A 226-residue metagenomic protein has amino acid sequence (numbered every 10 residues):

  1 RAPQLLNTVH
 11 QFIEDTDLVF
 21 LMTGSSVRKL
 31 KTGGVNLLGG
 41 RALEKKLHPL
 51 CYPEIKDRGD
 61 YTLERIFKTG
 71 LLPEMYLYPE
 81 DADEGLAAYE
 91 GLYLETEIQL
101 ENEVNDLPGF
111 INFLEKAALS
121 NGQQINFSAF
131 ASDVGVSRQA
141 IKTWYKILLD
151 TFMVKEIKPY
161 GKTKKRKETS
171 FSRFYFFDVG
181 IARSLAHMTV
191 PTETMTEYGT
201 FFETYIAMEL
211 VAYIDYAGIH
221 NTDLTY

Functional and structural regions predicted by a protein language model:
R1-V9, T32-G33: Conserved ATPase-coupling elements of RecA-like P-loop NTPase cores
Q11, R28-E44, G59-Y61: Short regulatory helix/loop adjacent to the ATP-binding pocket of P-loop NTPases
F12-L18: Substrate-engagement module of ASCE P-loop NTPases
V19-S25, K46: Structural recognition of the conserved hydrophobic beta-strand(s) that form the central parallel beta-sheet of P-loop
S26-L30, L50-P53, A82, G161 (+1 more regions): Conserved nucleotide-binding/hydrolysis micro-motifs of P-loop NTPases
P49-E64: Conserved small helical "lid"/interfacial subdomain of P-loop NTPases
F67-L77, Y89-L92: Extended, charged alpha-helical "arm/stalk" segments used for dimerization and assembly in large NTPase-driven machines
E80, E84-Y226: Accessory nucleic acid-recognition modules appended to NTPase machines
